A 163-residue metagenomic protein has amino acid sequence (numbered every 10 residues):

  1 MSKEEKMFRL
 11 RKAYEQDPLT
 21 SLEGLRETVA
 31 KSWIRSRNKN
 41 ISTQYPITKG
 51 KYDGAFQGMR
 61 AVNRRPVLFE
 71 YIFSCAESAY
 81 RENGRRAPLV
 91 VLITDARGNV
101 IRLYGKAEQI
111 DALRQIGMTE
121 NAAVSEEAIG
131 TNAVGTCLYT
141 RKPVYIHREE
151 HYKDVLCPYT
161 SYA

Functional and structural regions predicted by a protein language model:
M1-A122, P143: Intrinsically disordered, low-complexity terminal regulatory regions
A96-I101, G117-A163: Sensory/regulatory domains in signal-transduction proteins
